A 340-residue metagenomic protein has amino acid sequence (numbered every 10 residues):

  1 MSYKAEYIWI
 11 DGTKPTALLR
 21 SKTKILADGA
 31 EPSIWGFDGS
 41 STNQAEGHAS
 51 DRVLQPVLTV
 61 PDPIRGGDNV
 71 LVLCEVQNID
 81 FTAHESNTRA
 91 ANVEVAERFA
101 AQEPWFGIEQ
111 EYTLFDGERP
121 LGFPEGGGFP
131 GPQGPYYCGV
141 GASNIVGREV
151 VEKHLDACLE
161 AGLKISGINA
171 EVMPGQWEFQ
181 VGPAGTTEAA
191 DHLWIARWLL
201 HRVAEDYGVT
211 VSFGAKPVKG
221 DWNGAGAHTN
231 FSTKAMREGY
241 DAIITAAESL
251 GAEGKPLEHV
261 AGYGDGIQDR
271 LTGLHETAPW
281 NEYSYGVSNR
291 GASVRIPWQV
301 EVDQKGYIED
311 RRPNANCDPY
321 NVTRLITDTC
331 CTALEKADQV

Functional and structural regions predicted by a protein language model:
M1-V340: Glycine-rich, acidic/polar active-site loops that bind/position phosphate-bearing ligands
